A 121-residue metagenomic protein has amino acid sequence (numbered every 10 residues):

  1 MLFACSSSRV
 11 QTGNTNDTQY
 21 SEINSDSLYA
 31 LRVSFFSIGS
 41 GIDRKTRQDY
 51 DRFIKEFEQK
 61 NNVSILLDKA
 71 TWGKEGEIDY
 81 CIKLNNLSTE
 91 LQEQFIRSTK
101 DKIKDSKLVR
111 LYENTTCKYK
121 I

Functional and structural regions predicted by a protein language model:
L2-S6: C-terminal motif of bacterial Sec signal peptides marking the signal peptidase cleavage site
V10-R44: Immediate post-signal-peptide N-terminus of mature secreted/exported proteins
Y20-Y29, S64-E75: Short edge beta-strands and adjacent turn/loop segments
G39-S40, N85-L91: Helix N-cap motif at beta-to-alpha junctions
R44-I65, T99: Short amphipathic alpha-helix segments
K60-A70, R110-T115: Short beta-strand elements
T71-N85: Surface-exposed aromatic
E93-I121: C-terminal partner/receptor-binding element of secreted or periplasmic proteins
